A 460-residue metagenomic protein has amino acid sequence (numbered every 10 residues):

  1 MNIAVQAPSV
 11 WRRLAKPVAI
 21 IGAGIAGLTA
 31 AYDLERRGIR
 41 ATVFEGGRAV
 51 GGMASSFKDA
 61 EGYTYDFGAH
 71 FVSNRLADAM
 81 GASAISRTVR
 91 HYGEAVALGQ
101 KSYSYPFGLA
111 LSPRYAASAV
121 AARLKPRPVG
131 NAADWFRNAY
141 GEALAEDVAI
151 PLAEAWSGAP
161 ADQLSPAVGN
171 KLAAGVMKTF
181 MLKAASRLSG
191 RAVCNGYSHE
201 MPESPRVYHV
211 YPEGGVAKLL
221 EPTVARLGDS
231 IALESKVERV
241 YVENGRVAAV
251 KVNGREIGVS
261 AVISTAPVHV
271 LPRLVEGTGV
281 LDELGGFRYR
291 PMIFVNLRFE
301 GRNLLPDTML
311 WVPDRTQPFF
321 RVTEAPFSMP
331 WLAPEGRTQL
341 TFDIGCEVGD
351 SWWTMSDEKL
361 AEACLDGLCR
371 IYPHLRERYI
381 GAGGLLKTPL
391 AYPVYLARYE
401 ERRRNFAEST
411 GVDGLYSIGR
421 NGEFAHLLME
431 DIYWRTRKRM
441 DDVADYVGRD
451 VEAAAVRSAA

Functional and structural regions predicted by a protein language model:
N2, L14, R37, K236-T341 (+5 more regions): Mid-domain catalytic core of redox enzymes that form a hydrophobic substrate pocket/lid adjacent to a catalytic redox
N2-R12, S56, P106-G108, R114 (+2 more regions): Conserved flavin/dinucleotide-binding core of flavoenzymes
R13, L124-V240, T265: Active-site/ligand-binding neighborhood in enzyme catalytic cores
K16-V43: N-terminal Rossmann-like FAD-binding beta1-loop-alpha1 element of flavoenzymes
A26, A49, H269: Conserved Rossmann-like nucleotide-cofactor binding loop
E35-F57: Glycine-rich FAD pyrophosphate-binding loop
A60-D134, N170, A174: Dinucleotide-binding Rossmann-like beta1-alpha1 core, especially the glycine-rich loop that anchors the ADP
D78-R90, A95-Y105, Y140-E146, R226-L233 (+1 more regions): Feature captures the FAD/FMN-dependent oxidoreductase FAD-binding
